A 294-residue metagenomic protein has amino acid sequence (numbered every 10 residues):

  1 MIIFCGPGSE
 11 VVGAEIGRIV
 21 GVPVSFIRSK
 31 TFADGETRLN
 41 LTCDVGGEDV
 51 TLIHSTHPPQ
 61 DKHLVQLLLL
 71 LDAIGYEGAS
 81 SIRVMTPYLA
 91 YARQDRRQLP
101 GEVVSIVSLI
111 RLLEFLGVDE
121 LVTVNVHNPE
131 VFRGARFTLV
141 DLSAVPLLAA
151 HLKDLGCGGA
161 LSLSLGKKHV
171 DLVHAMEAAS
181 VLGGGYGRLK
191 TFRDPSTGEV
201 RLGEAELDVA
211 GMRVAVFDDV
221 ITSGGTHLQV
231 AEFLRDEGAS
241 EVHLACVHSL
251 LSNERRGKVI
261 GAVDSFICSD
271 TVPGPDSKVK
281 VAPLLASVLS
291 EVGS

Functional and structural regions predicted by a protein language model:
M1-S294: PRPP-associated nucleotide enzymes
